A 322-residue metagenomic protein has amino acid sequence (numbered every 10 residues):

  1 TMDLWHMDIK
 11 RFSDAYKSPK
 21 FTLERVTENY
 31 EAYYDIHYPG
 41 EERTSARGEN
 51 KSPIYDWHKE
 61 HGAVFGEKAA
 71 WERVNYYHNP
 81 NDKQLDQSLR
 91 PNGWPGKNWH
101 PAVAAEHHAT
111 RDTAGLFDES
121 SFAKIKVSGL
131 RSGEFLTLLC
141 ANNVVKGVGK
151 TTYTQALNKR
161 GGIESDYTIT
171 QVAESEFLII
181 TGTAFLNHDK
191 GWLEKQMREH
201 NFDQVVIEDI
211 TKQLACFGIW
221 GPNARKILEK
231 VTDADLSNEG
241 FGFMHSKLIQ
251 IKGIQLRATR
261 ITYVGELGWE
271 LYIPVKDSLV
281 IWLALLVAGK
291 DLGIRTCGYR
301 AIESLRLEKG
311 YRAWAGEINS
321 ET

Functional and structural regions predicted by a protein language model:
M2-T322: Glycine/proline-enriched, intrinsically flexible loops and inter-domain linkers
